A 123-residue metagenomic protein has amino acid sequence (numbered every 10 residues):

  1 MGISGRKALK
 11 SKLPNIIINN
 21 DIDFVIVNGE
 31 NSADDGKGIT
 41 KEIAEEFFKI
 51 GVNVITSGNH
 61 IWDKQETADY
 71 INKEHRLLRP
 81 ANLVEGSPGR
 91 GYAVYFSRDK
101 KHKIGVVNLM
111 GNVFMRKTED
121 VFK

Functional and structural regions predicted by a protein language model:
M1-K123: Acidic, metal/ion-coordinating pockets
